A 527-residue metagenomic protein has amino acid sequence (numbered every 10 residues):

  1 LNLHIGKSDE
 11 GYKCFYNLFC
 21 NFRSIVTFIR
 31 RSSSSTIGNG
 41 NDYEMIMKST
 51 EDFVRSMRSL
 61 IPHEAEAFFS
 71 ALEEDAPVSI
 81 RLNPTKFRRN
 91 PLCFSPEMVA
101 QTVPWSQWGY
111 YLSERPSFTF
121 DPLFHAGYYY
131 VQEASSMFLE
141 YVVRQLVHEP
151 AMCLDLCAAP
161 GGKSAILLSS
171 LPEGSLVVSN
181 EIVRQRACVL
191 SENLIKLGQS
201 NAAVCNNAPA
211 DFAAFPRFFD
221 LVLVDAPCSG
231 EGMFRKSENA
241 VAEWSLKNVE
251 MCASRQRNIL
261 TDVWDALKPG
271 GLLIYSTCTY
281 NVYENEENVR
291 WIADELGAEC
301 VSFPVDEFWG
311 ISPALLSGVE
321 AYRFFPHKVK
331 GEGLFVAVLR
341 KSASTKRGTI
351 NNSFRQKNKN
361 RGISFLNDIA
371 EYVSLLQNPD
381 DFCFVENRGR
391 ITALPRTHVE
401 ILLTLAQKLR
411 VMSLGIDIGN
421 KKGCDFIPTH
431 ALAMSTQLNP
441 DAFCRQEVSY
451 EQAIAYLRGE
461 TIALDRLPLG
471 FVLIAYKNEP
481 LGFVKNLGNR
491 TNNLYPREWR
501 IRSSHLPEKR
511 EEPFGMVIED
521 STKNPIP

Functional and structural regions predicted by a protein language model:
Y43-F94, E332-L334, S342-P527: Polybasic, low-complexity RNA-engagement segments
P150-C157: Conserved class I S-adenosyl-L-methionine
P160-P172: Conserved SAM-binding loop of SAM-dependent methyltransferases across substrates and taxa, primarily the Class I
P172, L267-K268: Helix-to-beta-strand junctions that scaffold the AdoMet/dcAdoMet cofactor pocket in Class I SAM-dependent enzymes
I182-F215: S-adenosyl-L-methionine
Q185, L221-D262, C278-N285, P304-G310: Mobile active-site "lid"/loop adjacent to the S-adenosyl-L-methionine
A213-L223: A short acidic, Gly/Pro-enriched loop at the edge of an enzyme's catalytic core that lines a small-molecule cofactor
F219, L272-Y275, T279-A393, T397: Class I S-adenosyl-L-methionine
